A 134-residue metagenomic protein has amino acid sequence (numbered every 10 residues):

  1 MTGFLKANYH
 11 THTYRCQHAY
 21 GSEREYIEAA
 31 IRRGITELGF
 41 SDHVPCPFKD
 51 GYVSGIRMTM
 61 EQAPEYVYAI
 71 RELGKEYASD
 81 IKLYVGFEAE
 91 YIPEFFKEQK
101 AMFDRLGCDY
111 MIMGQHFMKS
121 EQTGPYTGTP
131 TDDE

Functional and structural regions predicted by a protein language model:
M1-P93, E98, M102-F103: An N-terminally biased module of ancient metal coordination in phosphate/nucleic-acid-related enzymes
T36-H43, C108-M118: Non-cysteine beta-strand/loop elements that form the S-adenosyl-L-methionine
K119-E134: Active-site-proximal loop/helix segment associated with metal-binding centers of metalloenzymes
